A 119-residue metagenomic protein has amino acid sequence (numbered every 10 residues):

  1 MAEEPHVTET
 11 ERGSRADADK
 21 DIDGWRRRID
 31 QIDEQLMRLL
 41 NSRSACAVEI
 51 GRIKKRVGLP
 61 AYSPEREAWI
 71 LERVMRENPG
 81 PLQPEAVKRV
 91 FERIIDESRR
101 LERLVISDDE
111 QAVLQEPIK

Functional and structural regions predicted by a protein language model:
A2-K119: Domain-level signature for soluble enzymes in the chorismate/prephenate branch of the shikimate pathway
